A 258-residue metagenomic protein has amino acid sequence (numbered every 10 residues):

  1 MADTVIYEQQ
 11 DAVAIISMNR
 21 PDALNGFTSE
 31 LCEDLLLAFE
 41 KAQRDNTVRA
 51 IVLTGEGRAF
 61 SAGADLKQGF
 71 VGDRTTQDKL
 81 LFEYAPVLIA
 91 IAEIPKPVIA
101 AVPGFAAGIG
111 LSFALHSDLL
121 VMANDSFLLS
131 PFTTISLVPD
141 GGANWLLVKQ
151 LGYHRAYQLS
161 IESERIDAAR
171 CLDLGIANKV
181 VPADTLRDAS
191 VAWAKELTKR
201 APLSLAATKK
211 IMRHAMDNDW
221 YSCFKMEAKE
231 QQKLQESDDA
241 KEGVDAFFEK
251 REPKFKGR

Functional and structural regions predicted by a protein language model:
M1-E56, I89: Conserved CoA-thioester-binding segment of acyl-CoA-metabolizing enzymes
N19, A64, P103: Histidine-centered beta-alpha loop that forms part of the nucleotide-sugar donor binding/catalytic region in diverse
L31-D34, L80-E83, F113, L186 (+1 more regions): Hydrophobic alpha-helical membrane-association signature
E33, G55-A90, A106, T134-S136 (+1 more regions): Glycine- (often His-adjacent) and acidic-residue-rich active-site loop that binds/positions the CoA thioester
I89-L205, A228-K229, K233-S237, K241-D245 (+2 more regions): Crotonase-fold acyl-CoA enzyme core
M212-N218: Short, charged, surface-exposed hinge/linker loops at domain edges that act as mobile lids or interdomain connectors
